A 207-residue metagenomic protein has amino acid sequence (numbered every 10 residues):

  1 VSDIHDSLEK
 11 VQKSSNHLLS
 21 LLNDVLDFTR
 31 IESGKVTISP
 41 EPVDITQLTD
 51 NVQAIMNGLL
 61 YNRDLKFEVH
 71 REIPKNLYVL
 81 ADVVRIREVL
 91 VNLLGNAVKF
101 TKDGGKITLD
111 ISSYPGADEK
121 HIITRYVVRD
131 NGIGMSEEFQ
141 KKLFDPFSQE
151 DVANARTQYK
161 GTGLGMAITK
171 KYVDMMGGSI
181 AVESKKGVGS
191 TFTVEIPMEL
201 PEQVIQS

Functional and structural regions predicted by a protein language model:
K13-L18: Short alpha-helical segment of the dimerization/phosphotransfer core of two-component systems
T29-P40: Helix-loop junction within the histidine kinase core
S39-D44, Y61, K66-L77, Y114: Conserved catalytic submotifs in the C-terminal HATPase_c
I45, G134-K142: Short helix N-cap motif at coil->helix boundaries in the Bergerat
S148-K160: Glycine-rich ATP-lid/hinge loop adjacent to the conserved G-boxes
K160, L164-G165, T169: Short alpha-helical Gxxx[C/S/T] motif in the catalytic ATP-binding
